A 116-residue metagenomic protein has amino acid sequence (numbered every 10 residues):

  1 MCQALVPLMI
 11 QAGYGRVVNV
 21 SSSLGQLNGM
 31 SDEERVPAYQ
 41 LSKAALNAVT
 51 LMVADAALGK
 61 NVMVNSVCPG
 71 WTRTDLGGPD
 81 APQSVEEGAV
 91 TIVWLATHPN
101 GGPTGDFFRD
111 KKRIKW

Functional and structural regions predicted by a protein language model:
M1-A4, W94: Residue-level signal for well-ordered alpha-helical scaffold segments within enzymatic catalytic domains
Q3-V6, I10-L58: Catalytic loop of short-chain dehydrogenase/reductase
Q11, W71, V90: Replace "anionic and nucleotidyl ligands
N19, G29, T74, I92 (+1 more regions): Short, electropositive, low-hydrophobicity segments enriched in small/polar residues
Q26, P69-D75: Short, flexible catalytic-loop segment of classical short-chain dehydrogenase/reductase
R35, T72, T104: Glycine-rich, flexible loop/turn motifs
N47-V53, W71, L95-P99: Short C-terminal domain-edge/linker segments immediately following a structured domain
L58-V62, S66-V67, G78-W116: C-terminal helical subdomain
